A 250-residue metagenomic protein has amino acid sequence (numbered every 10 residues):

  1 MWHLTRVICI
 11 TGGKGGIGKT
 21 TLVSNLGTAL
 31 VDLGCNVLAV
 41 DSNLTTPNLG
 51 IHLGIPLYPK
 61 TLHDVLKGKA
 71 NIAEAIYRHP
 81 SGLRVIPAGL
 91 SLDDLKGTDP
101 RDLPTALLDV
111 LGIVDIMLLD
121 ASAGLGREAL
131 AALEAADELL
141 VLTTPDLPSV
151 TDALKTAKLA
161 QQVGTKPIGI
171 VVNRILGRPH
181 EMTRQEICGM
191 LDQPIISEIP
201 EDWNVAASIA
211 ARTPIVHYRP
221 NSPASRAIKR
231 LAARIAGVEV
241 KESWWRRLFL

Functional and structural regions predicted by a protein language model:
W2-S42: Walker A/P-loop phosphate-binding motif and the immediately C-terminal alpha-helix
G12, D32-C35, S42, A88 (+3 more regions): Short, conserved catalytic or interaction motifs in soluble domains
S24, S222-A232, A236: Short, amphipathic alpha-helical "lid/cap" segments that border enzyme active or binding sites
T28-D32, E134, K155-K158, G237: Short, well-ordered alpha-helices that flank and scaffold nucleotide-derived cofactor binding pockets
A39-G112, I209-A211, H217: P-loop/Walker-type NTP enzyme "switch/lid" segment
T105, D109-G112, I116-A207: Conserved catalytic-core segment of NTP-binding enzymes
A211-A227: C-terminal boundary of histidine-terminating zinc-finger modules
R230-R234, E242-L250: A short, charged, Gly/Pro-tolerant segment at domain boundaries
